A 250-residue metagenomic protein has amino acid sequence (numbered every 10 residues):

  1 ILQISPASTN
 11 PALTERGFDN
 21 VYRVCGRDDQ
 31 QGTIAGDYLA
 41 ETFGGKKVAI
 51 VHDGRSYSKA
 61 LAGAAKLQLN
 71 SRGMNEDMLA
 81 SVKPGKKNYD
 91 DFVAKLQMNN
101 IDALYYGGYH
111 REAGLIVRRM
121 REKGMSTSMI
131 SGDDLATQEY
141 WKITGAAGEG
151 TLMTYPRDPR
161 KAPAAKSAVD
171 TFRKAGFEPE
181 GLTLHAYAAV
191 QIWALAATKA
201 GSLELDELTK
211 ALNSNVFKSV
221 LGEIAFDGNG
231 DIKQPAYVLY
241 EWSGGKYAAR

Functional and structural regions predicted by a protein language model:
I1-R250: Extracytosolic ligand-binding ectodomains
